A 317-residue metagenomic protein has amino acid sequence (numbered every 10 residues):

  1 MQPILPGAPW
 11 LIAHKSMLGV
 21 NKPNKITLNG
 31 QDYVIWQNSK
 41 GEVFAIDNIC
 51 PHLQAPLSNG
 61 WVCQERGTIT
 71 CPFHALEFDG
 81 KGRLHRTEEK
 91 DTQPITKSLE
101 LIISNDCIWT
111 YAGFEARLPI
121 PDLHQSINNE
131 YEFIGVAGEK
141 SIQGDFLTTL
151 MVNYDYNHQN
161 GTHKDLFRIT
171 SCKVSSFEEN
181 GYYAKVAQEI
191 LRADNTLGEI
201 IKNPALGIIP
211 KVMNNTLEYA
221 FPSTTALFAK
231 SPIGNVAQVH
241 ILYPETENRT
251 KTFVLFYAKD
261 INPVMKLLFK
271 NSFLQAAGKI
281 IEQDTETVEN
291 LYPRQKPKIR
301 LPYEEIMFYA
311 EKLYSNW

Functional and structural regions predicted by a protein language model:
I4, L11-S126: Rieske [2Fe-2S] iron-sulfur-binding domain
P6-G7, N180: Feature targets compositionally biased, intrinsically disordered low-complexity regions with long contiguous runs
E42, A116-W317: C-terminal catalytic domain of Rieske-type non-heme iron oxygenases
